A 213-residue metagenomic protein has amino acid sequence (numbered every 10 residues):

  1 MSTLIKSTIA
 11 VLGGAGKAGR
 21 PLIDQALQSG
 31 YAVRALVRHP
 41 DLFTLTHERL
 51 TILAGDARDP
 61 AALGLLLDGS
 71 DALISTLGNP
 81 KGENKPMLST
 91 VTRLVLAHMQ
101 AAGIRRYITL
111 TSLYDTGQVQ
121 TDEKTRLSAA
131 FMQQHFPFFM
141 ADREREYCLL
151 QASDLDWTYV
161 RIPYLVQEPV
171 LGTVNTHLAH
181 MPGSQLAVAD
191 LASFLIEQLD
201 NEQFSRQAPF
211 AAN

Functional and structural regions predicted by a protein language model:
I9-S29: N-terminal Rossmann NAD(P)H-binding glycine-rich loop of SDR-like oxidoreductase domains
L36-D41, D56-A57: N-terminal Rossmann-fold cofactor-binding loop
E48-S70: Conserved Rossmann-fold cofactor-binding substructure of NAD(P)-dependent oxidoreductases
L67, D71-I74, I108: N-terminal Rossmann-like NAD(P) cofactor-binding module of classical short-chain dehydrogenase/reductase
P80-Y107, F139, R145: NAD(P)-cofactor binding segment of oxidoreductase domains
T90-T92, V160, S184-I196, Q207: Substrate-positioning beta->alpha
Y147-P169: Conserved beta-loop-beta element that borders a ligand/cofactor-binding pocket
S153, P169-V174, Q198-Q207: Glycine/proline-rich active-site loop of Rossmann-fold NAD(P)-dependent oxidoreductases
